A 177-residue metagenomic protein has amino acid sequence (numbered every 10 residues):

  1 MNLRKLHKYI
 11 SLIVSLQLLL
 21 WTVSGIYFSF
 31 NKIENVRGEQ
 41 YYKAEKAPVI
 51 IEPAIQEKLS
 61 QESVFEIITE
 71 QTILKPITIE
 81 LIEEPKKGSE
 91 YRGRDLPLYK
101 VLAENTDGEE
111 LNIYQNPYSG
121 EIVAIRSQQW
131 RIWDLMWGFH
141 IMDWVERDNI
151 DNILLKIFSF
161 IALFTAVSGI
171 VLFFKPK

Functional and structural regions predicted by a protein language model:
M1-K177: Conserved histidines in hydrophobic membrane contexts and catalytic metal-binding motifs
